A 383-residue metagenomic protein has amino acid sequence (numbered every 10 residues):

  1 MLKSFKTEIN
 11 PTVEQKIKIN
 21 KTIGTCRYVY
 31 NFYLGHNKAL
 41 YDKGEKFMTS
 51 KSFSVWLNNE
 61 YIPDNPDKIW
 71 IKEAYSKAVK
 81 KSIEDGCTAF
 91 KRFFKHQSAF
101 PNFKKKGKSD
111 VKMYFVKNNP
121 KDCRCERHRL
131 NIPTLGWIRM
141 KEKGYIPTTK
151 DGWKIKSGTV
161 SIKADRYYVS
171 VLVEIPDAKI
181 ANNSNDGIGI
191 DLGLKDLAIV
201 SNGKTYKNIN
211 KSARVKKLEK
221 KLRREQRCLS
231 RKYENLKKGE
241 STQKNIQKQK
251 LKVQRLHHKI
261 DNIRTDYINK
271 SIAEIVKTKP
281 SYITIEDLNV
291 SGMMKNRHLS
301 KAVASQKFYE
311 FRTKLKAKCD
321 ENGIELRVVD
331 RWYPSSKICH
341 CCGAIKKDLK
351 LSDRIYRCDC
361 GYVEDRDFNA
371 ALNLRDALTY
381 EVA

Functional and structural regions predicted by a protein language model:
M1-K80: Gly/serine-rich nucleotide phosphate-binding loop at the start of the catalytic core of nucleotide/ADP-ribose-handling
K3, I17, T148-D151, K163-A383: Positively charged, helix-rich recognition surfaces that bind polyanionic ligands
S4-E8, W137, S157, G187: Well-ordered beta-strand positions in beta-sheet-rich domains
Y30-N37, Y41, F90-Q97, D196 (+2 more regions): A generic secondary-structure signal for well-formed alpha-helical elements
Y33, A78, S82-F93, R366-L378 (+1 more regions): Stable alpha-helical structural segments in soluble proteins, enriched in small hydrophobic residues
K38-D42, R92-F100, S281, C319-L326: Surface-exposed helix-capping loop/turn segments at secondary-structure junctions
S52-K163: Acidic carboxylate diad motif detector
